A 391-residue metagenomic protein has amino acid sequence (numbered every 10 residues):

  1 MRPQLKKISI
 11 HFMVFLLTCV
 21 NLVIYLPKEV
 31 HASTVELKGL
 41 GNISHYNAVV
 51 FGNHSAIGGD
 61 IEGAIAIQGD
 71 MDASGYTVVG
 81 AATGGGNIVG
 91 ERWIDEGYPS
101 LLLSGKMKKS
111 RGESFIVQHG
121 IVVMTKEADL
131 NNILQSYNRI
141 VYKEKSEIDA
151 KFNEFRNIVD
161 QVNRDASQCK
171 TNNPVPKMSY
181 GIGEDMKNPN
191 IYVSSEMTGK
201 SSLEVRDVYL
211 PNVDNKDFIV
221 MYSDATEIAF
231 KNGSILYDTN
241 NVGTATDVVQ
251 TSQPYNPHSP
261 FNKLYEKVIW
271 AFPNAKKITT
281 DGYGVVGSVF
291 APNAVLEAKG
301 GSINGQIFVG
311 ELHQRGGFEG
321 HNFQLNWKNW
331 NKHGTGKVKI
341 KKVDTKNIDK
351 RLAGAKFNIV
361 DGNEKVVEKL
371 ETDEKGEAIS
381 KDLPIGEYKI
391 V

Functional and structural regions predicted by a protein language model:
P3-Q4, N132-I182: Secretory-pathway luminal glycosyltransferase catalytic domains
Q4-K28: Sec-dependent N-terminal signal peptides of Gram-positive bacterial secreted proteins and lipoproteins
K7, L130-I133, E144, I148 (+4 more regions): Solvent-exposed loop/turn and edge beta-strand elements of beta-rich ligand-binding domains
H31-A32, F357: N-terminal, intrinsically disordered, polar/charged segments of Gram-positive cell-envelope systems that serve as
S33-G112, I158-G334: Long, polar low-complexity repeats
M71, L101, V122, I191-Y192 (+8 more regions): Hydrophobic beta-strand residues in large extracellular and virion-surface proteins
A81-N153, N157: Core subunits and conserved enzymes of cellular information-processing and envelope-translocation systems across
